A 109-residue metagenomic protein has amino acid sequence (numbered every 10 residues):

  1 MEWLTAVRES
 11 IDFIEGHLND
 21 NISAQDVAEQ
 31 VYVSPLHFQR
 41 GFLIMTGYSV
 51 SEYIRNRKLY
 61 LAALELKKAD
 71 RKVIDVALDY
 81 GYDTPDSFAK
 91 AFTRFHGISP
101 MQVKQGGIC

Functional and structural regions predicted by a protein language model:
M1-T5, L66, K90-C109: …primarily DNA-binding HTH/wHTH and HhH modules…
R8-Q25, I44-Y80, G106-C109: Terminal helix-turn-helix DNA-binding modules in bacterial transcription factors
V31, Y80-G81: Core residues of bacterial helix-turn-helix
S34-P35, D83-T84: Short coil turns linking two alpha-helices in DNA-binding domains
